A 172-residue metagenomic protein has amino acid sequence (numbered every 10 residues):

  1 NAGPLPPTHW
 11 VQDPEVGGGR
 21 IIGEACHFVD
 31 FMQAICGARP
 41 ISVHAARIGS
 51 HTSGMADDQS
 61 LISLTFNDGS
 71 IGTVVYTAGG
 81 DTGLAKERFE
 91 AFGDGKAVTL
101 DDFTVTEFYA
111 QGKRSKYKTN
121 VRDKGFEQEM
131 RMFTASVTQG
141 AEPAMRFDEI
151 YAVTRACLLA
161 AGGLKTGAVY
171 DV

Functional and structural regions predicted by a protein language model:
N1-S53: Predominantly a Rossmann-like dinucleotide-binding segment in NAD(P)-dependent oxidoreductases
H9-W10, M130-T134: C-terminal helix-to-coil terminal segments
G18-G19, K118-N120, Q139-P143: Active-site rim elements
A25, V29, A56-S60, F147: Conserved glycosyltransferase catalytic-site signature
F28-V29, E127-R131, T154-L158: A general structural signal for well-ordered alpha-helical segments in protein cores
R47-D57, N67-M130, R146: NAD(P)-dinucleotide binding in Rossmann-like oxidoreductases
N67, A135-V172: C-terminal helix-rich "cap/oligomerization" subdomain common to oxidoreductases
